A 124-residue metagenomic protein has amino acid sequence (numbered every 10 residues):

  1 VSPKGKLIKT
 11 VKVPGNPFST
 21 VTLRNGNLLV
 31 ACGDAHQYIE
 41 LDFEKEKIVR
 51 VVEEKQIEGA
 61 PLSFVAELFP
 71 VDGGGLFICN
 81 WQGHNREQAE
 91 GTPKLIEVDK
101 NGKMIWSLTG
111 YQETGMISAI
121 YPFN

Functional and structural regions predicted by a protein language model:
V1-N124: Histidine-/acidic-rich catalytic cores in large beta-rich domains
